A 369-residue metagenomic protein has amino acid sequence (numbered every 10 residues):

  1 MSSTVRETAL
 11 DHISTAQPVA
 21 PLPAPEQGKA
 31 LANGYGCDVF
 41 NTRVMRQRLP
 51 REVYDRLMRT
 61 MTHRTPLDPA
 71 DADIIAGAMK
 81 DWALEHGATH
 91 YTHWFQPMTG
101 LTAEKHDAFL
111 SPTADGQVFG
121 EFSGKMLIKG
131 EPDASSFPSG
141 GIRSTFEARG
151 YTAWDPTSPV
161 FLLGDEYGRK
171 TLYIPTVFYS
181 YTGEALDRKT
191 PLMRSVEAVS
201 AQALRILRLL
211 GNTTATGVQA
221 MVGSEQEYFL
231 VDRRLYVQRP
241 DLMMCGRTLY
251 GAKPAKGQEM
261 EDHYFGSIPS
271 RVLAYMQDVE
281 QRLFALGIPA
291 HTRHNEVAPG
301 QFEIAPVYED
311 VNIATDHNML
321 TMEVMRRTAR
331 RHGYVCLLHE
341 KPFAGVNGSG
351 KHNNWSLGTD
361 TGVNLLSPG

Functional and structural regions predicted by a protein language model:
M1, D68-A70, Q226: Generic low-polarity alpha-helical segments
S2-Y54, G150-W154, P159-Y173: Catalytic pocket of metal/acid-base enzymes, prominently hydrolases
Q17-E26, R43-P50, I74-M79, Y179-D187 (+2 more regions): Short low-complexity stretches enriched in small and charged residues
E26, A32-R149: Active-site core of metal-dependent hydrolases
Q27, A32, H86-G87, K170 (+2 more regions): Alpha-helical protein-protein interaction elements
R149-G369: Glycine-rich, acidic/polar active-site loops that bind/position phosphate-bearing ligands
